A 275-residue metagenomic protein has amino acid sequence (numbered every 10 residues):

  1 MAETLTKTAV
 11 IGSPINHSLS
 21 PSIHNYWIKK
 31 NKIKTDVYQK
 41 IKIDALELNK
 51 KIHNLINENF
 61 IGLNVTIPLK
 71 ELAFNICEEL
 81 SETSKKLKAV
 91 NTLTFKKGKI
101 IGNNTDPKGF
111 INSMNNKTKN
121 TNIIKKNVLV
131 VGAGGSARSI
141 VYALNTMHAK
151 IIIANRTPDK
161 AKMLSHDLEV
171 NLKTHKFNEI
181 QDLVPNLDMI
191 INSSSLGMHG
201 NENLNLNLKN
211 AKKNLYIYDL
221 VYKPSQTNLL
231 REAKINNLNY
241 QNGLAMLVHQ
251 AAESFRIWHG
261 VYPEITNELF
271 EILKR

Functional and structural regions predicted by a protein language model:
A2-K119: Phosphate/diphosphate ligand-binding glycine-rich loop within oxidoreductases
G12, G102-P107, M114, T121-N145 (+1 more regions): Glycine-rich adenosine-cofactor-binding loop
I15-H17, P158-D159, P224: Helix N-cap at the beta1-alpha1 junction of Rossmann-like dinucleotide-binding domains, i.e., the first residues
Q39, I152, Q241: Conserved beta-strand positions in the Rossmann-like core of class I SAM-dependent methyltransferases
K125, Y216, L220-R275: Adenosine-phosphate binding glycine-rich loop
A143-K150, I235-N239: Conserved S-adenosyl-L-methionine
M147-L168: NAD(P)-binding Rossmann-fold cofactor-contacting core
E169-Q241: Rossmann-like adenosine-cofactor binding region
